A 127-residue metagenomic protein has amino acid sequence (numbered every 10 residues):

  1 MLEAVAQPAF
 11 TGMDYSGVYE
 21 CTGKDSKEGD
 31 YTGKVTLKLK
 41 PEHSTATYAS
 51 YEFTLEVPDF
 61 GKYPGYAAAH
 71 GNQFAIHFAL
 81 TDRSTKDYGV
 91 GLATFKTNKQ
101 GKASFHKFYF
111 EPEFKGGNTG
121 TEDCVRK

Functional and structural regions predicted by a protein language model:
M1-E3: Sec-dependent, cleavable N-terminal signal peptides
V5-K127: Central antiparallel beta-sheet cores of small beta-barrel/beta-sandwich binding domains
